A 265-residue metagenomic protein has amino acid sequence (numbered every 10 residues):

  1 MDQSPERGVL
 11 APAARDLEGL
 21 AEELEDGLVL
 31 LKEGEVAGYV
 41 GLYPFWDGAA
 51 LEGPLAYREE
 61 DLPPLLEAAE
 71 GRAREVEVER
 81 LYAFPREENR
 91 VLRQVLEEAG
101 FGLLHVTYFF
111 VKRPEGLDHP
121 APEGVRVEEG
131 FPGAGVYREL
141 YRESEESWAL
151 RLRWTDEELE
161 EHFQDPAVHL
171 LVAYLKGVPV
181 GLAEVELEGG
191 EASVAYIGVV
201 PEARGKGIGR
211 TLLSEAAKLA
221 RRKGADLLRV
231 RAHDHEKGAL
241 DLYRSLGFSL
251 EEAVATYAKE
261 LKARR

Functional and structural regions predicted by a protein language model:
M1-A21, A121-R151: Short amphipathic alpha-helix that is part of the acyltransferase structural core
L10-K32, W148-P179: Active-site rim helix/loop that mediates acceptor-substrate recognition in acyltransferases
E18-E75, Y82-E87, G181-A195, V200: Conserved donor-binding loop and adjoining core beta-sheet/short helix segment in diverse acyl/aminoacyl transferases
G38, H105-Y108, G181, E252: A structural microfeature
Y57-G124, V254-K259: Acyl-donor-binding surface of acyltransferase catalytic domains
E59-G71, V199, G205-R222, D241-S245: Conserved acetyl-CoA-binding loop-helix of GNAT-fold acetyltransferases
E87-H105, K206, R210, D234-E252: Conserved active-site alpha-helix within GNAT-family acetyltransferase domains
E215, R222-K223, L227-R265: Hydrophilic extracytoplasmic domains
